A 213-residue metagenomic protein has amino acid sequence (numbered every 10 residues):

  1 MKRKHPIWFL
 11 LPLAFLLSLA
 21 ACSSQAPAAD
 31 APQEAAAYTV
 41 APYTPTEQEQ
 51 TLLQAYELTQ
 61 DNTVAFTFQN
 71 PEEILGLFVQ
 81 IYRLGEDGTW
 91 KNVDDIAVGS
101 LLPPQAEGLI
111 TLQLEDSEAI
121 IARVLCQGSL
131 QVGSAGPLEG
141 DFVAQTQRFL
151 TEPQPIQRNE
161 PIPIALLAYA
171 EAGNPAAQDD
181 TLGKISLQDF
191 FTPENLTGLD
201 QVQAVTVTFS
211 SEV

Functional and structural regions predicted by a protein language model:
K2-F9: Bacterial N-terminal signal peptides that target proteins for export
I7, E49-L53, F190-T192: Sparse, context-dependent recognition of short Cys/His-centered cofactor- or disulfide-binding micro-motifs
L13-F15: N-terminal prepro-regions of secreted/extracellular proteins
L17-A21: C-terminal motif of bacterial Sec signal peptides marking the signal peptidase cleavage site
S24-K91, L101: Short N-terminal edge-element motif at the start of the domain
D94-I96: Short hydrophobic alpha-helix segments
V98-V213: Extracytoplasmic electrostatic interaction patches
